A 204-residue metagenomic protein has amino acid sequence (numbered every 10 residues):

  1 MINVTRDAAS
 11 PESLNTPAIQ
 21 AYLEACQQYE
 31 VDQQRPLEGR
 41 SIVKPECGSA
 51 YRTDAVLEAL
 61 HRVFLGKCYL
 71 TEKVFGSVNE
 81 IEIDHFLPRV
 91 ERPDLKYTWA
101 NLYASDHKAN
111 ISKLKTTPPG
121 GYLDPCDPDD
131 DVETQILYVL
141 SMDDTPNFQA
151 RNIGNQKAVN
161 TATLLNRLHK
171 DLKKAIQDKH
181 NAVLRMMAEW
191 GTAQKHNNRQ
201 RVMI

Functional and structural regions predicted by a protein language model:
I2-N3, E12-K67, R92-K96: Short, charged surface segments at domain edges that flank catalytic/cofactor-binding sites
A8-S10: Extracellular Cys-Trp
P36-G48, T71, T192-V202: Short glycine-rich, low-complexity/disordered patches
S49, L70-A104, K108, K113-G121: Histidine-centered nuclease catalytic patch
L65, W99-N101, D131-Q135: Extracellular structured ligand-interaction cores
L114-L165: Class I S-adenosyl-L-methionine
I153-I204: C-terminal, charged low-complexity interaction regions
